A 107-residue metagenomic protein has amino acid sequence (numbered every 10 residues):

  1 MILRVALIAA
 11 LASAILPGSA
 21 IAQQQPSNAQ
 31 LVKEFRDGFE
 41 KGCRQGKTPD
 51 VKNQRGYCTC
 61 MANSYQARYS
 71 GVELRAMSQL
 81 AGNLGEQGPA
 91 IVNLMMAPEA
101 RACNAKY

Functional and structural regions predicted by a protein language model:
M1-V5: Positively charged n-region of N-terminal signal peptides that target proteins for export
A6-I15: Bacterial N-terminal signal peptides
A10, Q25-A29: Short, surface-exposed loop/turn motifs that are enriched in glycine and acidic residues and include a nearby proline
G18-A22: Sec/Tat signal peptide C-region and signal peptidase I cleavage site
N28-R75: Short N-proximal segments of mature Sec-exported proteins
Y57, A62-Y107: Compact alpha-helical subdomains of small soluble proteins
